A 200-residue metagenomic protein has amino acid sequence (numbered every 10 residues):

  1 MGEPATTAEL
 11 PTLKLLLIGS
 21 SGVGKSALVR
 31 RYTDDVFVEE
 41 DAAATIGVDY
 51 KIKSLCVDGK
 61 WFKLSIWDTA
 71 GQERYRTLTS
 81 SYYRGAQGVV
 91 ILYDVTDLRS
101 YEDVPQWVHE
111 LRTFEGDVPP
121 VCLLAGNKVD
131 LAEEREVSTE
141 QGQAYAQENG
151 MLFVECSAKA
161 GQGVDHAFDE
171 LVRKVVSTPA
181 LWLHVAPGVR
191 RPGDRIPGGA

Functional and structural regions predicted by a protein language model:
M1-L183: TRAFAC-class small GTPase G-domain
